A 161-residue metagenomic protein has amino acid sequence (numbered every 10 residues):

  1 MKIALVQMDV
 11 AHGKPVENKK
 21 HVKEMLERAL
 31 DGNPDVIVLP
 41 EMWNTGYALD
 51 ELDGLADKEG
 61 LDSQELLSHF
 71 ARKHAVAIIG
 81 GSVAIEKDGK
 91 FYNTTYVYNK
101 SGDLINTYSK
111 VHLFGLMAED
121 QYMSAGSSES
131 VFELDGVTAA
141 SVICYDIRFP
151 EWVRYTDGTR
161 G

Functional and structural regions predicted by a protein language model:
M1-L5: Extreme N-terminal starter segment of soluble prokaryotic enzymes
V6, I37, A140-V142: Hydrophobic positions in the central parallel beta-sheet of the AAA+
Q7-G13: Short polar catalytic/cofactor-binding loops
M8, M42, I147: Active-site metal-binding loops of divalent metal-dependent hydrolases
P15-V16, E24-K100: Cys-nucleophile CN-hydrolase/nitrilase-fold catalytic domain and related Cys-dependent amidase chemistry that acts on
E17-E27, F149-Y155: Short, acidic/polar
D35, R160-G161: Conserved acidic residues
G60, E86-T159: Active-site catalytic loop in hydrolytic enzyme cores
